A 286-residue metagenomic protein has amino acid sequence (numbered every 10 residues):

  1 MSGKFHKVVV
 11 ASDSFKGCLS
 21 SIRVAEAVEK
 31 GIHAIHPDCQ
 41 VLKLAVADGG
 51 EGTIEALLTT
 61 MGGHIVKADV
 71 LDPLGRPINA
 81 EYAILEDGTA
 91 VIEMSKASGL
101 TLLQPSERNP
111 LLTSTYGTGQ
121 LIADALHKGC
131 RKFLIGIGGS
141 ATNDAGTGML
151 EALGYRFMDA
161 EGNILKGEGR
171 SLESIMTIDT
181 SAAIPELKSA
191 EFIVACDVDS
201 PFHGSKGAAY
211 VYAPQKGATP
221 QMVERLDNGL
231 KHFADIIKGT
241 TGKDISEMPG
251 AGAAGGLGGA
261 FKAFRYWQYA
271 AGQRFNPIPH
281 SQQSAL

Functional and structural regions predicted by a protein language model:
S2-I137, A141-L286: N-terminal loops that bind phosphate or other acidic moieties and the adjacent beta-alpha structural core
